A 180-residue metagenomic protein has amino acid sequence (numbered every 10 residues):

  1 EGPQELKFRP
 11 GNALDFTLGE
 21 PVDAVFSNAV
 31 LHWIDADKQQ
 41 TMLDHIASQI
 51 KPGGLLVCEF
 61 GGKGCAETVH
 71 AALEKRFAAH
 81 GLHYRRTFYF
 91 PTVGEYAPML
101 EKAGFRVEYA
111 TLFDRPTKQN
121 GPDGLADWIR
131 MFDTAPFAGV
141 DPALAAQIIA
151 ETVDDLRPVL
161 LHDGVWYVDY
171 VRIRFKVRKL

Functional and structural regions predicted by a protein language model:
G2-D15: Conserved SAM-binding strand-loop segment of SAM-dependent methyltransferases
L14-V25: A short acidic, Gly/Pro-enriched loop at the edge of an enzyme's catalytic core that lines a small-molecule cofactor
D23-K38, F60: A short SAM/SAH-binding and catalytic strip from SAM-dependent methyltransferases
Q40-L55: A short glycine-rich, Lys/Arg-flanked "PGG" loop and its adjoining helix->strand segment in the class I
L55-H80: Conserved class I S-adenosyl-L-methionine
F88-A103: Short alpha-helix
A103, V107-G164: C-terminal helical/coil "lid" or tail adjacent to the Rossmann-like core of SAM-dependent
A126-R130, R172-L180: Core SAM-dependent methyltransferase catalytic element
